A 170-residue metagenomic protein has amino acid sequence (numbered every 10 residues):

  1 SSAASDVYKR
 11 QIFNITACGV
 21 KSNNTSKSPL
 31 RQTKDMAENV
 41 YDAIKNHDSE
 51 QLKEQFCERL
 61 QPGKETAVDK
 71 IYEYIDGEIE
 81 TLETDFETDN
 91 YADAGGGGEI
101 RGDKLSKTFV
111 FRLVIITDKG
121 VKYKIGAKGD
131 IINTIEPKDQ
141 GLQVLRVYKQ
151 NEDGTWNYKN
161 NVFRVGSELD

Functional and structural regions predicted by a protein language model:
S1-Y8: Short, small-residue-biased leader/transition segments that mark boundaries at the very start of proteins
Q11: Glycine-rich ThDP/TPP pyrophosphate-binding loop and its adjacent helix/strand module within ThDP-dependent enzymes
C18-D42, N46: Short, low-complexity N-terminal intrinsically disordered segments enriched in polar/charged residues
G19, K53-I115: Short solvent-exposed beta->alpha transition segments
A92-D170: Exposed beta-sheet edge and beta->alpha loop/turn motif
